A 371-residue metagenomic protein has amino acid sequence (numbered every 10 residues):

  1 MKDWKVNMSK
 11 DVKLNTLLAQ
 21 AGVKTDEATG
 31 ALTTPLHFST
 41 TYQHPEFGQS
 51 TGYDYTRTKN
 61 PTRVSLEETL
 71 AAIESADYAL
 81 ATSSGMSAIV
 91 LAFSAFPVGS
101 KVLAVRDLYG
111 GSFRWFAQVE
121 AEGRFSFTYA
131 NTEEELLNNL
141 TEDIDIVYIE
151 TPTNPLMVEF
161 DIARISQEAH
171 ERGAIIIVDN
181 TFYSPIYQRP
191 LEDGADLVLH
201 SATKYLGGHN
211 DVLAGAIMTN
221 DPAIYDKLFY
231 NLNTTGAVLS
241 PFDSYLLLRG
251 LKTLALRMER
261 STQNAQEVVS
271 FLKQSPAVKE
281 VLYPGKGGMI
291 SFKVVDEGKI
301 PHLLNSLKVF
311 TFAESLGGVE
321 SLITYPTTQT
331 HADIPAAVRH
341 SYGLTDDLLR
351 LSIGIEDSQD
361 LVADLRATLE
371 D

Functional and structural regions predicted by a protein language model:
K2, S126-T128, R257, Y325-D371: PLP-dependent enzyme catalytic core of the Aspartate aminotransferase-like
K2-N60, E68-T69: N-terminal "arm"/small-domain region of PLP-dependent enzymes with the aminotransferase-like
W4-S9, L18-Q20, A79-A277, L282: Conserved PLP-enzyme active-site core in the AAT-like
V6-N15, S270, G317-G318, I323-P326: Positively charged, small/polar-rich N-terminal and surface patches that mediate targeting and assembly and bind
T41-V90, S94-A95, G111-Q118: Conserved N-terminal alpha-helix of the aminotransferase class I/II PLP-enzyme fold
R249-L256, G288-V295, R350-G354: Short, well-ordered beta-strand elements within core beta-sheets of diverse protein domains
Q266-E320, I334-A336, H340, R366: Conserved small-domain helix->loop->beta segment predominantly found in fold-type I
